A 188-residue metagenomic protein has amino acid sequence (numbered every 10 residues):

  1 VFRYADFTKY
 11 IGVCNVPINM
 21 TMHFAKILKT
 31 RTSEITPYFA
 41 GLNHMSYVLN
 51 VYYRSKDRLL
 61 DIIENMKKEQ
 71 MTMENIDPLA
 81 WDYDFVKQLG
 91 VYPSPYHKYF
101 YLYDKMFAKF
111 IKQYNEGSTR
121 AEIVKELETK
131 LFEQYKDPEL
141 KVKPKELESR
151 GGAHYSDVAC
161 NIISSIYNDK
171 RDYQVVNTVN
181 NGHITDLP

Functional and structural regions predicted by a protein language model:
V1-R3, Y10-C14, T21: Rossmann-like NAD(P)(H) cofactor-binding subdomain of soluble oxidoreductases
T8, P17-P188: Long, compositionally biased stretches enriched for glycine and/or charged residues
